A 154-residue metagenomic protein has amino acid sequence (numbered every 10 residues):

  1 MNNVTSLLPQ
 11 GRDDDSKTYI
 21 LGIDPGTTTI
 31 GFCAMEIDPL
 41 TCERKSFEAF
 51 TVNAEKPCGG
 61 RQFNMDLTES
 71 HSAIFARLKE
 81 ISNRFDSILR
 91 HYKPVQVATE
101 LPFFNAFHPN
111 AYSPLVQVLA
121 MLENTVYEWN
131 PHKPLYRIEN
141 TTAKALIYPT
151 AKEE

Functional and structural regions predicted by a protein language model:
M1-E154: Phosphate- and other anionic-substrate recognition elements at nucleic-acid/protein interfaces
